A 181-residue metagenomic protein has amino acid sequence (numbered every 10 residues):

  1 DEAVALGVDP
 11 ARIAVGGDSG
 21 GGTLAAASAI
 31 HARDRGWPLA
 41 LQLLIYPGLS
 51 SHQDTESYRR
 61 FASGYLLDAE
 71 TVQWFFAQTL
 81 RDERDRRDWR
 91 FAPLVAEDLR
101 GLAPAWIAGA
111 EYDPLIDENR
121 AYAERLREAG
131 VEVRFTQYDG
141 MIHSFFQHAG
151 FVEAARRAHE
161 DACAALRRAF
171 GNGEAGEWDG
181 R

Functional and structural regions predicted by a protein language model:
D1-R181: Alpha/beta-hydrolase superfamily serine-hydrolase fold, recognizing
